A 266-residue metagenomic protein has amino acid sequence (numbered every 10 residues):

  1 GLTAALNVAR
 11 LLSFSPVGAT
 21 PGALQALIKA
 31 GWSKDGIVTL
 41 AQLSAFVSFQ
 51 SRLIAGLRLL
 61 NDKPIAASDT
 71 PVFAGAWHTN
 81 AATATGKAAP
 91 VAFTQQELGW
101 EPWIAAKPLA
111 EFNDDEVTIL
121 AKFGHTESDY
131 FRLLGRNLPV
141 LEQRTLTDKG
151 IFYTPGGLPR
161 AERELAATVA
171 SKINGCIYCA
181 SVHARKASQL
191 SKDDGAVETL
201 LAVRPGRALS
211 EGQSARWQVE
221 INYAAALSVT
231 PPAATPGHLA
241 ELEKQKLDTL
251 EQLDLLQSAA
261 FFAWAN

Functional and structural regions predicted by a protein language model:
G1-N266: Hydrophobic alpha-helical segments
